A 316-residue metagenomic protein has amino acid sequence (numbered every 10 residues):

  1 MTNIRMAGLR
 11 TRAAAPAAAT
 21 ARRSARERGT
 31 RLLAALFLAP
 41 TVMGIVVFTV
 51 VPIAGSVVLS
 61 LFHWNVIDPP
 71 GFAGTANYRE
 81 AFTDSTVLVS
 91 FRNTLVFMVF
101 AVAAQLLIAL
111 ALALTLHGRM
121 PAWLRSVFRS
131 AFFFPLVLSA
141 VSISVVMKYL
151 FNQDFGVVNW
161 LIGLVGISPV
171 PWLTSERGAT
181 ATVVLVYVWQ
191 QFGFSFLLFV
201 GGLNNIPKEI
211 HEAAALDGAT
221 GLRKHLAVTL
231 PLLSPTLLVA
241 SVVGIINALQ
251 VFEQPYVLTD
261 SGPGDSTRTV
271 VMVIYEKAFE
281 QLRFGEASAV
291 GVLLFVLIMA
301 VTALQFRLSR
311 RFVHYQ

Functional and structural regions predicted by a protein language model:
M1-G29: Short, Lys/Arg-rich, polar N-terminal cytosolic tail immediately upstream of the first transmembrane signal-anchor
T30-Q316: A structural signal for multi-pass alpha-helical bundles of membrane permease subunits that mediate small-molecule
